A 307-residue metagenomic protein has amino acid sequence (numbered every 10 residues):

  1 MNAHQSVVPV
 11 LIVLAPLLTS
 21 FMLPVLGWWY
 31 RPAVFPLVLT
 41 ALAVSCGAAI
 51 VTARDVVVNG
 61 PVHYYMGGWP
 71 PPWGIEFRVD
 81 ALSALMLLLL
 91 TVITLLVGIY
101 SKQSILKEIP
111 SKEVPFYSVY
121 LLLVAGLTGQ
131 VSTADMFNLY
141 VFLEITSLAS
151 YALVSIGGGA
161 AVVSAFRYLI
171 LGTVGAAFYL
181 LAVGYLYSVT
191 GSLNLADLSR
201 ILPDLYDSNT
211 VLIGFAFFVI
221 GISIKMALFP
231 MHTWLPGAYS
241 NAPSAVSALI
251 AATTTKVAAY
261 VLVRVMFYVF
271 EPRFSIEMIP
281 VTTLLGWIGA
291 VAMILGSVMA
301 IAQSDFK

Functional and structural regions predicted by a protein language model:
M1-V10, F21-S118, A196-R200: Transmembrane helix-loop-helix hairpins at membrane boundaries of multipass inner-membrane proteins
V10-L17, L39-A49, A84-L87, T91 (+5 more regions): Residues within membrane-spanning alpha-helices of integral membrane proteins, especially the hydrophobic core/packing
L14-P32, L148-V162: Cytoplasmic juxtamembrane interface segments
L96-L106, V114, V124-F137, A149-K307: Hydrophobic transmembrane alpha-helices and their helix-loop junctions in integral membrane proteins
E144: Short phosphate-coordinating micro-motif centered on Lys-Gly-acidic
